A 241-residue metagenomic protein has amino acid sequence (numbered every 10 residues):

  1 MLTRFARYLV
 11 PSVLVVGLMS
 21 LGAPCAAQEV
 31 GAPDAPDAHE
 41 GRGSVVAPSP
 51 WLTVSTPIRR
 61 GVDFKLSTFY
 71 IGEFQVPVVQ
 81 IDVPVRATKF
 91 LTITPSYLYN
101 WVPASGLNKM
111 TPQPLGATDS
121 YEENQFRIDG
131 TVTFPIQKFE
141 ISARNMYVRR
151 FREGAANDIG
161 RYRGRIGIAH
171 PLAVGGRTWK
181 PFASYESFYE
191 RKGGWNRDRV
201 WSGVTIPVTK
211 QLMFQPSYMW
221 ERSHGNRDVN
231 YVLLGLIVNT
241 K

Functional and structural regions predicted by a protein language model:
M1-R7: N-terminal secretory signal peptides that target proteins for export/translocation
V10-L21: Bacterial N-terminal signal peptides
C25-D82, K241: Short glycine/proline- and aromatic-enriched beta-strand/turn motifs that initiate or cap beta-hairpins
E40-P48, S67-V78, E122, F151-G160 (+2 more regions): Solvent-exposed loop/turn segments connecting transmembrane beta-strands in outer-membrane beta-barrel proteins
L52-T56, I81-V85, I128-F134, Y147 (+3 more regions): Residues on the lipid-exposed face of transmembrane beta-strands in outer-membrane beta-barrel proteins
P57-G61, S142-S184, V238: Detector for outer-membrane/organellar transmembrane beta-barrel domains, recognizing the amphipathic beta-strand
I58-L66, K89-P95, Q137-I141, V174-W179 (+1 more regions): Repeated loop/turn-to-beta-strand initiation elements of outer-membrane beta-barrel proteins
Q75-V76, T92-N157, S184, Q215-N239: Outer-membrane beta-barrel translocator/channel fold
